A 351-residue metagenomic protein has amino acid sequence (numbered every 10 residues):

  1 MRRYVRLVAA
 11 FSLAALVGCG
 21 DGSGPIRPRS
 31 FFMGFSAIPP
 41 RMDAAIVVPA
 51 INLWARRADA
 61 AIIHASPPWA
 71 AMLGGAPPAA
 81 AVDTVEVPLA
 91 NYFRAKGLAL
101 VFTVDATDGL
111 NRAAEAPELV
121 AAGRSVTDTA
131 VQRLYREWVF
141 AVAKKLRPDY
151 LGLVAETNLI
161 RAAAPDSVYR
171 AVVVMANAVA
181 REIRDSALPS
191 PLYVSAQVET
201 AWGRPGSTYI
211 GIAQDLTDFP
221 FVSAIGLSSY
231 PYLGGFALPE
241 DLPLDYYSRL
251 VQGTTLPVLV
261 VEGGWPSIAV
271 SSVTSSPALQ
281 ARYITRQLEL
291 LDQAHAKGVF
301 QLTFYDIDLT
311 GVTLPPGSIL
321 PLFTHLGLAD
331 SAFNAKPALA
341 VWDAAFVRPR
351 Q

Functional and structural regions predicted by a protein language model:
A15-G18: C-terminal motif of bacterial Sec signal peptides marking the signal peptidase cleavage site
G24-R133, G152, G226, P231-Y232 (+1 more regions): N-terminal substrate-binding region of glycoside hydrolase catalytic domains
P28, V47, P77, V270-R282 (+2 more regions): Aromatic-rich peripheral "rim/lid" segments of glycoside hydrolase catalytic domains that contact and position glycan
A61-A65, L146-D149, L153-A155, A196-V198 (+3 more regions): Aromatic- and acid-rich polysaccharide-binding/catalytic face of secreted or lumenal carbohydrate-active enzymes
P88-A95, V120-L153, A171-E182, Y209-D218 (+1 more regions): An active-site-proximal structural segment forming one wall of the substrate-binding cleft that immediately precedes
W138-V168, S195, G298-F300: Active-site groove signature of glycoside hydrolases
G152-A155, M175-Y209, P257-I268, A296-I307: Aromatic-lined carbohydrate-recognition surfaces of secreted/lumenal glycan-active proteins
F236-V299: Catalytic-core region of carbohydrate-active enzymes that cleave or remodel glycosidic bonds
